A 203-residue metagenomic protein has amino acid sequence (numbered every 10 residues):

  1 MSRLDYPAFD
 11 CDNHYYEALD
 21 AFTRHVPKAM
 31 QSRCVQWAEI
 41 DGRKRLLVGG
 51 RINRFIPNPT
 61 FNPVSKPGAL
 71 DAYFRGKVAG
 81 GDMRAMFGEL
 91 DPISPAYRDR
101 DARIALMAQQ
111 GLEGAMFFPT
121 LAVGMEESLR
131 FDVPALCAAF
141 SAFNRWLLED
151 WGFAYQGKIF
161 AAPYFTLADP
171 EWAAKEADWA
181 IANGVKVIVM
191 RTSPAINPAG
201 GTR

Functional and structural regions predicted by a protein language model:
M1-R203: Helix-coil boundary/capping segments in enzymes
